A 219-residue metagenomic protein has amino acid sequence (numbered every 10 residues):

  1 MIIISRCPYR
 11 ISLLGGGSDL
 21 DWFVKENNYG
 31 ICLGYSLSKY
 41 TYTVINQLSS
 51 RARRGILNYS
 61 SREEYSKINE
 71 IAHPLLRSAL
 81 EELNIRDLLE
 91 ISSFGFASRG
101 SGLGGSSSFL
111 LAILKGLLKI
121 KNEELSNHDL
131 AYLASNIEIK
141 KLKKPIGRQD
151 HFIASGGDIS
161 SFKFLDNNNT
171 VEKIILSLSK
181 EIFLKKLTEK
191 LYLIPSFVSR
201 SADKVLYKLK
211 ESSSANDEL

Functional and structural regions predicted by a protein language model:
M1-L14, S18-K25, G34-L37, Y42-I85 (+4 more regions): C-terminal nucleotide
G30-I31: Conserved, well-ordered active-site substructure
L88-E90: Residues at or immediately flanking beta-strands
G95-S101: Short pre-catalytic strand/loop immediately N-terminal to key active-site residues, enriched for Gly-Thr
L103-N127: DPxDG-like acidic metal-binding loop motif
